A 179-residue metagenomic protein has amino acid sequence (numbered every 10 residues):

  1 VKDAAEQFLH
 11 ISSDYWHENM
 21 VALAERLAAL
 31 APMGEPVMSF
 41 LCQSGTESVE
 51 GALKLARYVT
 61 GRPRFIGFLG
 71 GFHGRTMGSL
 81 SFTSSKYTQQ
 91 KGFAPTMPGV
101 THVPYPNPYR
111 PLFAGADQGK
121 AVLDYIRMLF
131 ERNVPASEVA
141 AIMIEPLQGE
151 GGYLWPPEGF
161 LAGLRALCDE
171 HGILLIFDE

Functional and structural regions predicted by a protein language model:
V1-I66: Glycine-rich loop-to-alpha-helix module at the N-terminal edge of alpha/beta enzyme cores
Q7, G34-V37, T60-R64, T76 (+3 more regions): Short coil/turn connectors at secondary-structure junctions
C42, A52, M143, I176-F177: Generic enzyme active-site microenvironment
G51-K54, T60, T76-F82, F113-G115 (+1 more regions): Short acidic, glycine/serine/threonine-rich loops at helix termini
R57-G61, S81-Q90, G159-G163: A glycine- and small-aliphatic-rich helix-loop capping segment at beta-alpha/alpha-beta transitions that lines
F72-L147: PLP-dependent aminotransferase-class I/II
A136, L154-E179: Catalytic PLP-binding core of fold-type I/II PLP enzymes
P146-W155: Glycine-rich, proline-tolerant flexible connector loops at the mouths of alpha/beta enzymes
